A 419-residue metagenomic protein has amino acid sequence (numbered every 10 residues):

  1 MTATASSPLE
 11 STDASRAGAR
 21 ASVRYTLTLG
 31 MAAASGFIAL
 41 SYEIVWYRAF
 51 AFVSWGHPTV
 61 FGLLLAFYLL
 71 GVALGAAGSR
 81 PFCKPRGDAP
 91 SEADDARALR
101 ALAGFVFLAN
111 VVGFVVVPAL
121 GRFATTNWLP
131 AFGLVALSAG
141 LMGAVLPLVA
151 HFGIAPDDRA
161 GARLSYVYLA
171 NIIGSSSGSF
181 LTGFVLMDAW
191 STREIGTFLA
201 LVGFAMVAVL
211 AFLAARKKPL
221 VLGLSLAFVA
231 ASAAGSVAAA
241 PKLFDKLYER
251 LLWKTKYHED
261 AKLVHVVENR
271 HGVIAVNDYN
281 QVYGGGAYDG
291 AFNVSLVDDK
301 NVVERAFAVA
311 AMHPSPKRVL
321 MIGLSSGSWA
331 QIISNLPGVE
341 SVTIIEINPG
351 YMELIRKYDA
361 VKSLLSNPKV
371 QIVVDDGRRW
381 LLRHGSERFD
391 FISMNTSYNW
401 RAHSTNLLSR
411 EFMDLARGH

Functional and structural regions predicted by a protein language model:
M1-H419: Alpha-helical transmembrane segments of multi-pass membrane proteins
